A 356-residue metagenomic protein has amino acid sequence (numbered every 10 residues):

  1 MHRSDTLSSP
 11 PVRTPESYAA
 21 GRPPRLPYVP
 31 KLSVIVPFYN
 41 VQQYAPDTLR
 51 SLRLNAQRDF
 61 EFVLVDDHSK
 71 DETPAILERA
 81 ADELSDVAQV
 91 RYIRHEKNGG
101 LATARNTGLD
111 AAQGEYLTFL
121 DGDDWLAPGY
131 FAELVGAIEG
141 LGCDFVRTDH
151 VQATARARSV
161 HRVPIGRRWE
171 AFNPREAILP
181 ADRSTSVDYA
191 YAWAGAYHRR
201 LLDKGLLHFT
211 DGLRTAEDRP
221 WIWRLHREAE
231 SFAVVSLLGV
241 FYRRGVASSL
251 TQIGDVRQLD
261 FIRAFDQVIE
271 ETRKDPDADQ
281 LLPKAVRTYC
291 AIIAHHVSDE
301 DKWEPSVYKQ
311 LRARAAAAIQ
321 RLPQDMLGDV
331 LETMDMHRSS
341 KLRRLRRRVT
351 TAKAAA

Functional and structural regions predicted by a protein language model:
H2-I262, S340-L342: Nucleotide-sugar donor-binding/catalytic module of glycosyltransferases that assemble extracellular/cell-envelope
H2-T14, A20, D59, D301-A356: Membrane-interface aromatic/basic loop that binds lipid-linked glycans or pyrophosphate carriers, typified by
R224, K284-T288, D329: Amphipathic alpha-helical interaction segments
R227, Q267-E270, H295: Short glycine/serine- and small hydrophobic-enriched flexible loop segments
L237-V246, T251-D279, D301-L322: Catalytic core of nucleotide-sugar-dependent glycosyltransferases
D279-H295: Amphipathic alpha-helical protein-interaction segments enriched in hydrophobic
